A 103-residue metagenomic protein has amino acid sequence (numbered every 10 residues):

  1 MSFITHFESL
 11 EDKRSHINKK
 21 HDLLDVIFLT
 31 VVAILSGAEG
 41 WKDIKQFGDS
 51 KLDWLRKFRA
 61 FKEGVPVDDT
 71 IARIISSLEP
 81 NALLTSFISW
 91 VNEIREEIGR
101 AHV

Functional and structural regions predicted by a protein language model:
M1-R100: Dynamic "connector" segments at or just before major functional cores
